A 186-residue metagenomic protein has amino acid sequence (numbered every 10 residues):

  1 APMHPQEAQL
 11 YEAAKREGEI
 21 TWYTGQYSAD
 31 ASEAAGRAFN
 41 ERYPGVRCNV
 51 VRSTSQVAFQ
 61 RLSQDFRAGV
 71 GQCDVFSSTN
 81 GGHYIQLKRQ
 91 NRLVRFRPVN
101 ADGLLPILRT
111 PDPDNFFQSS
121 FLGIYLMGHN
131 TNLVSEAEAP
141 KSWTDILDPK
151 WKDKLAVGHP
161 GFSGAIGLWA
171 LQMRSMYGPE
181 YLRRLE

Functional and structural regions predicted by a protein language model:
A1-A8, K15-A34: Extracytoplasmic "Venus flytrap"
Q6-L10, V57-A58: Short acidic active-site motifs
E12-A13, N40-C48: Signal peptide-proximal N-terminal region of secreted/periplasmic/extracellular or secretory-lumen proteins
E17, Y43, P149: Acidic-histidine catalytic/liganding microenvironments
W22-R37, C48-F66, G71-E186: Extracytoplasmic ligand-binding site segments that recognize negatively charged/polar headgroups
